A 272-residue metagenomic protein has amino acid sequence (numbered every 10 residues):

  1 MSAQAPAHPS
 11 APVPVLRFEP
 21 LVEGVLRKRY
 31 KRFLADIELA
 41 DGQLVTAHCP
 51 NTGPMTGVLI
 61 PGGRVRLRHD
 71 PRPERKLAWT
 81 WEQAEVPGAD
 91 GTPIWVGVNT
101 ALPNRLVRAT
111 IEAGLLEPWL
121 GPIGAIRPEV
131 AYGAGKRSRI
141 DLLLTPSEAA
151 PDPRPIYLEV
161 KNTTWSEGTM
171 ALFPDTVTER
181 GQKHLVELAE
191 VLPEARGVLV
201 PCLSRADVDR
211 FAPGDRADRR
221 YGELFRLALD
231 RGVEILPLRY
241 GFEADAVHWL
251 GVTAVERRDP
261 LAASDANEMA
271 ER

Functional and structural regions predicted by a protein language model:
S2-F18, E112-P118: Short boundary/loop segments of OB/S1/cold-shock single-stranded nucleic-acid-binding domains
Q4, S204-R272: Domain-level recognition of nuclease-like catalytic cores that cleave nucleotide substrates
F18-K28: Structural detector for short beta-strands of small beta-barrel domains
K31-D36: Short aromatic-glycine-enriched beta-strand elements
T52-R66, A189: Short nucleic-acid-contacting surface segments enriched for D/E, G, S/T with interspersed K/R
L59, R68-E117: Terminal, basic amphipathic appendages of nucleotide-handling enzymes
I94-A101, R108-E112, E117-T164, K183 (+3 more regions): Active-site metal-binding core of divalent-cation-utilizing nuclease and nuclease-like domains
E167-Q182, V186-A217, R239: Nucleic-acid nuclease catalytic cores
